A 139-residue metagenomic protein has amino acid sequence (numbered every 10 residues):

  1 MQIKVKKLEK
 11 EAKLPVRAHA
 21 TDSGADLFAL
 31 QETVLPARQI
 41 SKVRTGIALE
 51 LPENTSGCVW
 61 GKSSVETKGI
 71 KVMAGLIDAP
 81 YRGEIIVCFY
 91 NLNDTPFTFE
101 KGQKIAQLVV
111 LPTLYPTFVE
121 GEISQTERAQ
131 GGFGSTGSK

Functional and structural regions predicted by a protein language model:
M1-K139: DUTPase catalytic domain/fold
